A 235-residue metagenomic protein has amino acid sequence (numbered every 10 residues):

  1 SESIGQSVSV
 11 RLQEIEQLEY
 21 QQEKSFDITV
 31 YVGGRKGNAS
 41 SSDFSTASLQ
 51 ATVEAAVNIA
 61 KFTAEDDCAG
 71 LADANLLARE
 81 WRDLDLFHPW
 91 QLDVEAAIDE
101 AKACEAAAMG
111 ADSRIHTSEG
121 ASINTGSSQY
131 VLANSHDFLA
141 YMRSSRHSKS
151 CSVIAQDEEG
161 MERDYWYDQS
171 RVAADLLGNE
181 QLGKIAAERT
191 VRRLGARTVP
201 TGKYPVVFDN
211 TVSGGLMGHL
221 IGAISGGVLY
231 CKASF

Functional and structural regions predicted by a protein language model:
S1-F235: Active-site bordering "gate/hinge" segments that shape substrate access to catalytic or cofactor-binding pockets
